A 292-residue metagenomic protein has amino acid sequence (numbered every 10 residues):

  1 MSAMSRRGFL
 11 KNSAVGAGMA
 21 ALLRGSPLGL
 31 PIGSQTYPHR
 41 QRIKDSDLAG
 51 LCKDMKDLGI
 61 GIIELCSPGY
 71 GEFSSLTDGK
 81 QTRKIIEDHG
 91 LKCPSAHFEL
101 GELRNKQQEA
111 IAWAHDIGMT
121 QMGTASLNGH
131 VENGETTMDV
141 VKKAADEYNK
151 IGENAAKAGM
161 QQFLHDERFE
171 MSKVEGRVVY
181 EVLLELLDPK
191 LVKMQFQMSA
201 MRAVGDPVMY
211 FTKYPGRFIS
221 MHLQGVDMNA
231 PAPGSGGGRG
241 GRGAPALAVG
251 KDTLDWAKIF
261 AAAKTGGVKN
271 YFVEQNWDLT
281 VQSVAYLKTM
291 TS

Functional and structural regions predicted by a protein language model:
M1-A17: N-terminal secretory signal peptides and thylakoid transit peptides that target proteins across membranes
A14, G18-R24, C52, I85-D88 (+1 more regions): Active-site acidic/histidine proton-transfer and metal-coordination neighborhood in alpha/beta enzyme cores
L30-Q35, I63-L65, C93-A96, M122-T124 (+4 more regions): Hydrophobic faces of well-ordered beta-strands that scaffold small-molecule active sites in alpha/beta enzyme cores
S34, M55, I86, A114 (+4 more regions): Conserved, mostly hydrophobic/aromatic
I43-M55, R104-W113, A203-F211, W256-I259: Short, acidic/polar
L51-P68, G118: Catalytic domains of carbohydrate-active enzymes, especially glycoside hydrolases
I62-I63, A155-T253: Acidic/histidine-rich catalytic cores of soluble enzymes
E64-T82: Glycine-rich, proline-tolerant flexible connector loops at the mouths of alpha/beta enzymes
